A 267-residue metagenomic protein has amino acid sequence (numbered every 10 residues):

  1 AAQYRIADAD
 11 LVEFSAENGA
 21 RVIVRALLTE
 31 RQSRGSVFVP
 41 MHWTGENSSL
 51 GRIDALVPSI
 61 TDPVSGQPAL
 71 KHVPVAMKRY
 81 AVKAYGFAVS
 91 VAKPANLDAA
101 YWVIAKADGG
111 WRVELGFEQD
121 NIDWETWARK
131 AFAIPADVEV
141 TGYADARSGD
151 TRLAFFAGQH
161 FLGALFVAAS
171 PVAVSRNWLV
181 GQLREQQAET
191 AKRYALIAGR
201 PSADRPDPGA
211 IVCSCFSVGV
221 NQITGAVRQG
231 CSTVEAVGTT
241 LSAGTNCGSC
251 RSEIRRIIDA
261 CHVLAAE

Functional and structural regions predicted by a protein language model:
A1, A26, Q159, I223 (+2 more regions): Hydrophobic, well-ordered secondary-structure elements that form the walls of internal hydrophobic environments
A2-V138, G142-D145: Long, contiguous, secondary-structure-rich segments that constitute the structural scaffold of globular domains
G51-V82, A188-Q222: Cysteine/selenocysteine-centered motifs that mediate thiol-based redox chemistry or coordinate metal-sulfur cofactors
V103-L196, D204-R205: C-terminal catalytic lobe of FAD-dependent flavoproteins
G209-G225, T239-D259: Local cysteine-cluster metal-coordination motifs and their immediate loop/turn environment, predominantly Fe-S cluster
Q229-A236: Short, charged, surface-exposed loops that flank catalytic or proteolytic processing sites
A260-E267: Intrinsic disorder at enzyme termini
